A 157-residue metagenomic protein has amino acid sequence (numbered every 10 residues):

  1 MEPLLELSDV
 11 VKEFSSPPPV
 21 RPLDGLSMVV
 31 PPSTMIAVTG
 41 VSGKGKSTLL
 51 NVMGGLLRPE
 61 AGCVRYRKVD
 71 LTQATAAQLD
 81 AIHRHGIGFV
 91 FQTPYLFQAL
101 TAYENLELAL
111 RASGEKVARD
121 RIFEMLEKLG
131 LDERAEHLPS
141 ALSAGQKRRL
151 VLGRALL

Functional and structural regions predicted by a protein language model:
S15-P17, E107-R119, K128: ABC-type ATPase nucleotide-binding domains, specifically the catalytic core motifs of the NBD
V20, L71-G88: ABC ATPase NBD coupling module
T39-V41: The feature captures the beta-strand-to-loop junction immediately N-terminal to the Walker
G54: Helix-to-loop junction immediately C-terminal to a conserved catalytic motif
G62-D70: Conserved ABC transporter NBD signature motif
V69-D70, V117-R134: Conserved ABC ATPase "signature" region
L100-L108: Short coil-to-helix segment of the ABC ATPase nucleotide-binding domain corresponding to the Q-loop/switch region
L138-L142, Q146: Conserved ABC ATPase signature
